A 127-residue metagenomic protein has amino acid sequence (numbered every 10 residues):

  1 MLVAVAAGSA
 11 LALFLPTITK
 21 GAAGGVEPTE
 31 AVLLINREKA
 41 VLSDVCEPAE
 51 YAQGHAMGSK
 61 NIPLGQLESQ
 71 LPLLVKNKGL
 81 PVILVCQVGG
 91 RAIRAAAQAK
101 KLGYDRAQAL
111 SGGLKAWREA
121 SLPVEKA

Functional and structural regions predicted by a protein language model:
M1-A40, P48-P81, G90-A127: Rhodanese-like catalytic fold shared by cysteine-dependent sulfurtransferases and DSP/PTP-type phosphatases
S43: Active-site flanking residues adjacent to catalytic metal/cofactor-binding acidic residues
V85: Short, surface-exposed ligand- or partner-binding patches at beta-edge/loop junctions that are enriched in aromatics
